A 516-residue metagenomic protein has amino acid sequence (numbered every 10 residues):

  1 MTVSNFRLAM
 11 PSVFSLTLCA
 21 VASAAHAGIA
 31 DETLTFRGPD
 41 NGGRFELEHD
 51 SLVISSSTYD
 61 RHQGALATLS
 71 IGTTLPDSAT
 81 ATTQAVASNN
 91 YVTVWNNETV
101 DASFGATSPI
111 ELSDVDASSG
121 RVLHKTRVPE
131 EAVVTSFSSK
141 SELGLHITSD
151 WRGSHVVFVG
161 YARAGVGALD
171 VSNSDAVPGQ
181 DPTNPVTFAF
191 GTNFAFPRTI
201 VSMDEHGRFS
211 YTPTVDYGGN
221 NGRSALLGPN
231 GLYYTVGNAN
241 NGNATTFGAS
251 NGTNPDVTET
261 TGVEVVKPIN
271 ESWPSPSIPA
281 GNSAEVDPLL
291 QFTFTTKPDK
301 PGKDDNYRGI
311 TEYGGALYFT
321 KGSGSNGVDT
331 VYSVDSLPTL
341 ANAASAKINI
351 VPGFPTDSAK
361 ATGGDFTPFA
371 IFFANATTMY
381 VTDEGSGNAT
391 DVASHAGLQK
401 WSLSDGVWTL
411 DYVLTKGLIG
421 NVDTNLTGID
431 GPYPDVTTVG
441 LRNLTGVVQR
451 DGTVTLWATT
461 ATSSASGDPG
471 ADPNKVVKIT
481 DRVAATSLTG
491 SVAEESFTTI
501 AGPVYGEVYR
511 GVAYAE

Functional and structural regions predicted by a protein language model:
M1-H26: Gram-negative bacterial Sec-dependent N-terminal signal peptides
D31-E516: Beta-propeller fold recognition
